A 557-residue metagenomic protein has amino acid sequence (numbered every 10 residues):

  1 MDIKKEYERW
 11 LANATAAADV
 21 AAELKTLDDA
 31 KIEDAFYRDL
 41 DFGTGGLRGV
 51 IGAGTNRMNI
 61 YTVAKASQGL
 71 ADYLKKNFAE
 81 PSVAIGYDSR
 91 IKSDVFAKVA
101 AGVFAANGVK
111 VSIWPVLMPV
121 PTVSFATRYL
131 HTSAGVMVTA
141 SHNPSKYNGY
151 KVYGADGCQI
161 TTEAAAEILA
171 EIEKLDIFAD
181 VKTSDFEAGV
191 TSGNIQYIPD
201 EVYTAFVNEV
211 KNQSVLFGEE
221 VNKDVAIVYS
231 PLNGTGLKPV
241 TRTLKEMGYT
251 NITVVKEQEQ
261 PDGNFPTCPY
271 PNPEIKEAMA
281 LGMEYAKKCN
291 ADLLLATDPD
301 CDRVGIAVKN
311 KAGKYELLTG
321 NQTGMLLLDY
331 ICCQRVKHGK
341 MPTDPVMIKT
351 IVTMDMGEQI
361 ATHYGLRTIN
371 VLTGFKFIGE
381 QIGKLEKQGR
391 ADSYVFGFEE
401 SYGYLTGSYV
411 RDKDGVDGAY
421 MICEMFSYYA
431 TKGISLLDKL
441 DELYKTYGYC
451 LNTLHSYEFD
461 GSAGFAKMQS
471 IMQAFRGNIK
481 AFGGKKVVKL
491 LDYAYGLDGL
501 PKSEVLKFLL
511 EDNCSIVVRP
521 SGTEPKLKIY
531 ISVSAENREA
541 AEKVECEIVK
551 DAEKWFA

Functional and structural regions predicted by a protein language model:
D2-A100, N107, A188-V190, I195-D224 (+1 more regions): An N-terminal, well-structured beta->alpha segment
K31-F36, L40, N148-A280, E284-A286: Gly/Ser/Thr-enriched, mixed-charge loops and adjacent short helices that form phosphate/oxyanion-binding elements
F36-N56, A140-S141, I227, P231-T243 (+4 more regions): Conserved phosphate/anionic-ligand binding catalytic regions in large, soluble enzymes, centered on
S82-D88, A226-Y229, L405, S532: Short glycine-rich or small-residue beta-strand-to-loop segments that form or flank ligand, phosphate, metal/Fe-S
A84-Y147, E246-G305: N-terminal small/polar loop signature for handling phosphorylated ligands or for N-terminal nucleophile
V95-F104, Y147-Y153, D302-N321, G357-I360: Short Gly/Thr/Asp-enriched flexible loops that form oxyanion-binding sites at enzyme active sites
Y153-T183, N321-D344, K349-E358, S427: Glycine-rich phosphate-binding loop plus the immediately following alpha-helix
K287, A291-L293, K314-E316, Q334-R519 (+3 more regions): Phosphate-binding and adjacent anionic-ligand microenvironments
